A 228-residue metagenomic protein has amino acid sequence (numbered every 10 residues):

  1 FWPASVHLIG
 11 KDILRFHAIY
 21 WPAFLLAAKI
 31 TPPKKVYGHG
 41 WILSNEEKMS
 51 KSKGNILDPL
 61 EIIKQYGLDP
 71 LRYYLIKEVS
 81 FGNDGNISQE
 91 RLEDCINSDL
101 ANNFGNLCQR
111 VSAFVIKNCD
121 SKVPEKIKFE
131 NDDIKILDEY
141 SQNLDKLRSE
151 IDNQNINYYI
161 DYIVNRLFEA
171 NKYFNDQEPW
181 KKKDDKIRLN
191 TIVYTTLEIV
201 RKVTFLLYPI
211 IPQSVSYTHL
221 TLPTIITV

Functional and structural regions predicted by a protein language model:
F1-I9, N86-N97, R148, D185-K186: Glycine- and acidic
F1-K11, A28-K35: NTP-dependent nucleotidyl-transfer catalytic core
H17, F104, I163, P212: Residue-level signal for inorganic ion chemistry
H17, G67, T218: Conserved adenylation A10 loop of the ANL superfamily
W41-F129: Catalytic adenosine-cofactor/nucleotide-binding cores of aminoacyl-tRNA synthetases and other
C108-L147, L167, N171-K186: Conserved, charged catalytic cores of large soluble enzymes
R166, N190-P209: An amphipathic alpha-helical micro-motif enriched in hydrophobic residues with embedded/adjacent acidic residues
T218-T224: Conserved small/polar residues in nucleotide/adenosyl-binding loops
